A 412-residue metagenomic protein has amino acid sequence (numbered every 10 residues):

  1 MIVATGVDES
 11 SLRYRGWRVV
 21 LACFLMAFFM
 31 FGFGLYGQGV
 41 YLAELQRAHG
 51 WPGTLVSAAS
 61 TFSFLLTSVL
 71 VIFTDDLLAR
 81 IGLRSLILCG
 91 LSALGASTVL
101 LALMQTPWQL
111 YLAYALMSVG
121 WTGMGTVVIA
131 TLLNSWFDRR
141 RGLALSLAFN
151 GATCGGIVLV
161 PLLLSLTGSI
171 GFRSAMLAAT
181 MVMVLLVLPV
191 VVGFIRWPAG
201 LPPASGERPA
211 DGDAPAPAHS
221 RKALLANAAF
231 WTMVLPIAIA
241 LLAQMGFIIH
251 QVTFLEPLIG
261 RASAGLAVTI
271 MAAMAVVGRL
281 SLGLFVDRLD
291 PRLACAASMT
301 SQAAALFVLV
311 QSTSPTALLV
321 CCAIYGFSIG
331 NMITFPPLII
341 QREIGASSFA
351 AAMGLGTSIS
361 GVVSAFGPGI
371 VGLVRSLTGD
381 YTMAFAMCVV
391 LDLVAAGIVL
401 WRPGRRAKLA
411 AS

Functional and structural regions predicted by a protein language model:
R18-G53, L70-T74, V160, G246-V252 (+1 more regions): Extracytoplasmic
Q38-L42, L225-L280, L284: Extracytoplasmic gate region of multi-pass secondary transporters
L70-G82, R279-D290: Helix-to-loop junctions at the C-terminal end of transmembrane segments in multipass secondary transporters
S92-Q105, S301-T313: C-terminal ends and interior cores of transmembrane alpha-helices in multi-pass membrane transporters/permeases
A115-N150: Cytoplasmic helix-loop-helix junction between adjacent transmembrane helices in 12-TM secondary transporters
A152-A199: Helix-loop-helix hairpin linking two adjacent transmembrane segments in secondary transporters
M271-A275, R279-S281, V286-I339: C-terminal transmembrane helical hairpin of 12-TM major facilitator-type secondary transporters
E343-T378: A late C-terminal transmembrane helix in Major Facilitator Superfamily
